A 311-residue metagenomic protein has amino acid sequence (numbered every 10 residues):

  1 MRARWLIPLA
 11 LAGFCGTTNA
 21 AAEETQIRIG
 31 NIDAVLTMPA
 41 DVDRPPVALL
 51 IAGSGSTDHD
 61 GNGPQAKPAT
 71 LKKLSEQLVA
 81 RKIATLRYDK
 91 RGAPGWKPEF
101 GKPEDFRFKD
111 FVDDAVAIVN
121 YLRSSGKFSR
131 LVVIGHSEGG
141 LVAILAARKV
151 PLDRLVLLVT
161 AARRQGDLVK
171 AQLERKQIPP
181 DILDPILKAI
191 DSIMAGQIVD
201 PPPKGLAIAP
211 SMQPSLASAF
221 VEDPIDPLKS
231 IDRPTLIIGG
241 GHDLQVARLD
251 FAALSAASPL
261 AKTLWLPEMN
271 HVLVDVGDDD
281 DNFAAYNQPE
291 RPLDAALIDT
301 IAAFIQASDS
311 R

Functional and structural regions predicted by a protein language model:
A20-D43: N-terminal cap/lid segment of alpha/beta-hydrolase-fold proteins
V42-L78: Short, surface-exposed "cap/lid" segments of acyl-processing enzymes
T70-K97: Conserved alpha/beta-hydrolase
P103-S124: Alpha/beta-hydrolase active-site loop
V156-I225: Accessory cap/linker subdomain of secreted extracellular hydrolases
I231, I237-G239: Short beta-strand/loop motif that positions the catalytic acidic residue of the alpha/beta-hydrolase fold
L244-D250: Conserved alpha/beta-hydrolase "acid-adjacent" motif
V272, G277-R311: Catalytic active-site module of serine/aspartate enzymes centered on a nucleophile-bearing elbow/loop
